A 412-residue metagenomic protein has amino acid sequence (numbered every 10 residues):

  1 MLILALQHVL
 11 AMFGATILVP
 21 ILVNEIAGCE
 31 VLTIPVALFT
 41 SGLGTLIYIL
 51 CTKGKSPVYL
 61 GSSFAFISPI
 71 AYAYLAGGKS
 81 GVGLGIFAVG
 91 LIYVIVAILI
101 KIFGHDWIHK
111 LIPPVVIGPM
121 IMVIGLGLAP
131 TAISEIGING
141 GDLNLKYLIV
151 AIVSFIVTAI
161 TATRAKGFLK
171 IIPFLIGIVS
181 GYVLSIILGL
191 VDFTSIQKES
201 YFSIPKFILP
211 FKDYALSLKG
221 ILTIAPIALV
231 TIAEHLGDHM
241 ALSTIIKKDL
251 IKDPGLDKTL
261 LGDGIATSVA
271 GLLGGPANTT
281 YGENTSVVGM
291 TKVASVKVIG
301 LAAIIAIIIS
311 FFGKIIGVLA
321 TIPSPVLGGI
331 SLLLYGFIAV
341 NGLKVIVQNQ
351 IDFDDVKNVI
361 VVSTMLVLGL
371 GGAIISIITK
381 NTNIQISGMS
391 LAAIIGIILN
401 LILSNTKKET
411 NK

Functional and structural regions predicted by a protein language model:
M1-L4, F193-I208, T244-I251, K258-T259 (+1 more regions): Intrinsically disordered, low-complexity non-transmembrane regions of multi-pass membrane transporters
M1-V58, A65-G78: N-terminal signal-anchor module of multipass membrane proteins
I3-A15, L145-F155, I172-P173, L188 (+2 more regions): Hydrophobic, membrane-embedded alpha-helices of multi-pass small-molecule transporters
T16-P20, S154-R164, I172, V183 (+4 more regions): Juxtamembrane interface elements at the cytosolic ends of transmembrane helices in multi-pass membrane proteins
N24-I47, A225-V296: Membrane-embedded helical hairpins/re-entrant loop segments and their flanking transmembrane helices within multi-pass
V31-P35, G54-F66, I108-I117, K170-L175 (+4 more regions): Short, non-helical or kinked segments that cap or interrupt transmembrane helices
P69-L75, A162, N284-I299, I305-S310: Interfacial segments of multi-pass membrane proteins
A76-D192, A303-K412: Membrane-embedded alpha-helical modules
